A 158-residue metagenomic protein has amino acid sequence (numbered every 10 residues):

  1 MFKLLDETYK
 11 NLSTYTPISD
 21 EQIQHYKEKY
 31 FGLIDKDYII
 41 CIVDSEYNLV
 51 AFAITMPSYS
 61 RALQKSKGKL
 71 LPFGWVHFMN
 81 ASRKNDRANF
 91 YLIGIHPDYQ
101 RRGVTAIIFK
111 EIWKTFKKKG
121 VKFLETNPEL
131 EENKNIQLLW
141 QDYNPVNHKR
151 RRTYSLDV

Functional and structural regions predicted by a protein language model:
M1-G94: A conserved beta-strand-loop-helix scaffold within acyl/acetyltransferase catalytic domains
F73, R87-I95, Q100-F116, D142: Conserved acetyl-CoA-binding loop-helix of GNAT-fold acetyltransferases
M79-A81, Q141-V146: Short proline/glycine-enriched turn/loop segments at secondary-structure junctions
R87-A88, F116-L130: Conserved GNAT acetyl-CoA-binding A-motif
I95-Q100, T126-I136: Conserved beta-strand-loop-alpha-helix junction that forms the acyl-donor binding cleft
K118, K134, V158: Acyl-donor (CoA/ACP) binding surface of acyl/acetyltransferases
N127, N144-V158: Conserved catalytic-core motifs of GNAT/GCN5-like acyltransferases
